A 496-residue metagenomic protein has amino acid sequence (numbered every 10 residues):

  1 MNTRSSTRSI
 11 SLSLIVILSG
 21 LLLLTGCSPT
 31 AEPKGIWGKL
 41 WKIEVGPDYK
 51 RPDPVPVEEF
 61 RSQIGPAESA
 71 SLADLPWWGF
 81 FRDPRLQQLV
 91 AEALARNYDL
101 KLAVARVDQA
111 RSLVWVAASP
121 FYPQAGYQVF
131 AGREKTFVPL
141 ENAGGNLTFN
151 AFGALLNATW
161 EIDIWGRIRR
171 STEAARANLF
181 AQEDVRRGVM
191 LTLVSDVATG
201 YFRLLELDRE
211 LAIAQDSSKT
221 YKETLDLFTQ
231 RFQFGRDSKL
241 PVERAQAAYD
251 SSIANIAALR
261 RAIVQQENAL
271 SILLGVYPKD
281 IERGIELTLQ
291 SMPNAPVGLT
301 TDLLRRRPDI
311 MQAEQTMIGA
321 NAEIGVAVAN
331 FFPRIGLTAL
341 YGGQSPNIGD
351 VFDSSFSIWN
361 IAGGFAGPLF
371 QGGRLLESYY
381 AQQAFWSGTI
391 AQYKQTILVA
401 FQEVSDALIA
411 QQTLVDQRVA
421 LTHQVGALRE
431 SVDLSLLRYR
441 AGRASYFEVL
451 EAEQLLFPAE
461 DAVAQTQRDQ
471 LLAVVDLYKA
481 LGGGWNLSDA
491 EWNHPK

Functional and structural regions predicted by a protein language model:
M1-S9: N-terminal secretory signal peptides that target proteins for export/translocation
L23-G26: C-terminal motif of bacterial Sec signal peptides marking the signal peptidase cleavage site
S28-A31: Bacterial signal peptide processing site
P33, G38-P52, L75-P76, R82-E92 (+6 more regions): Small/polar-residue-enriched beta-strand and adjacent coil segments characteristic of outer-membrane beta-barrel
A67-P76: Short, contiguous pre-domain boundary segments
S69-A70, K219-K222, R236-S238, I256-L304 (+2 more regions): Short, solvent-exposed, mixed-charge loop/turn linkers that connect secondary-structure elements
A103-A117, V189, L193-D216, T220-E223 (+7 more regions): Amphipathic alpha-helical coiled-coil segments
Q233-A262, A459-A462: Repeat-solenoid scaffold signature
